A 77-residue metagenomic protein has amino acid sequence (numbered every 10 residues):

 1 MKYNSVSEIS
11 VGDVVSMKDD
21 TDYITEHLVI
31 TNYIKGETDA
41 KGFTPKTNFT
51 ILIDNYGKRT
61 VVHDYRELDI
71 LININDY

Functional and structural regions predicted by a protein language model:
M1-V15: Mixed-charge, Lys/Arg-rich low-complexity intrinsically disordered regions
K2, H27-T31, T60-R66: Short amphipathic beta-strand/extended segments with alternating polar/hydrophobic composition
V6, D22, Y56-G57: Detector for glycine-centered tight turns/loop "hinges" at secondary-structure junctions
V11-G12, T47-F49: Short, surface-exposed beta-edge/turn micro-motifs
D22-D39: Short beta-strand-centered aromatic/proline hotspots
G36-N48: Short, solvent-exposed secondary-structure boundary/capping segments
N48-Y77: Intrinsically disordered, low-complexity, charged/polar segments
